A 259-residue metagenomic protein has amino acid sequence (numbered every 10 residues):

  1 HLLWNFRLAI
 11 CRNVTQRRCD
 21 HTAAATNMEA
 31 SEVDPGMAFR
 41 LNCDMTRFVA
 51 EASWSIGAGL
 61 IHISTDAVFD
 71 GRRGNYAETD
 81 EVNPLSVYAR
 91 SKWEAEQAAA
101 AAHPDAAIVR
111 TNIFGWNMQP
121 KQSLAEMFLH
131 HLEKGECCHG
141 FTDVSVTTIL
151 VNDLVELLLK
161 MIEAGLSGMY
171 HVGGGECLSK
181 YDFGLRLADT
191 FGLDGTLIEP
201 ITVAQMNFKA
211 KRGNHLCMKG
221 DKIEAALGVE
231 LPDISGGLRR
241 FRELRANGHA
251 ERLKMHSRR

Functional and structural regions predicted by a protein language model:
H1-L41: NAD(P)H-binding glycine-rich loop region in Rossmannoid oxidoreductase-like domains and their noncatalytic homologs
E29-G36, G71-N75, Q119-P120: Conserved catalytic-core motifs of eukaryotic protein kinase domains, centered on the activation segment
R40, D44-F48, V68-V109, I113-G115: Catalytic helix-loop patch of NAD(P)-dependent Rossmann-fold dehydrogenases
S55-G59: A short helix->loop->beta-strand "cap" motif at the edges of active sites that frequently abuts
Q97-V146, V151-D153: NAD(P)-dependent short-chain dehydrogenase/reductase
N117-Q119, V144-D153, V172-T190, R240: Substrate-binding strand-loop-helix patch in Rossmann-like NAD(P)-dependent oxidoreductase/epimerase domains
L157, A164-A210, N214, H249-S257: Mid/C-terminal beta-alpha module of Rossmann-like enzyme folds, strongest in SDR-family dehydrogenases/epimerases
I234-R259: Amphipathic terminal alpha-helices
